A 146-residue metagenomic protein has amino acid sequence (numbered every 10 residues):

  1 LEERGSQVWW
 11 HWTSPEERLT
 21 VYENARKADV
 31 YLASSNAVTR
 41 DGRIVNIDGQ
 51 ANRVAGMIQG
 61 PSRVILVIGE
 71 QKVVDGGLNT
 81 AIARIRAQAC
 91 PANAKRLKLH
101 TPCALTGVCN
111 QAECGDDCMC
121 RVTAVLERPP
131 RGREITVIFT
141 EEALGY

Functional and structural regions predicted by a protein language model:
L1-A33: N-terminal active-site beta-alpha-beta segment that forms phosphate/nucleotide-binding and substrate-recognition loops
N24-Y146: Conserved phosphate- and dinucleotide-binding cores of soluble alpha/beta proteins, encompassing both enzyme active
